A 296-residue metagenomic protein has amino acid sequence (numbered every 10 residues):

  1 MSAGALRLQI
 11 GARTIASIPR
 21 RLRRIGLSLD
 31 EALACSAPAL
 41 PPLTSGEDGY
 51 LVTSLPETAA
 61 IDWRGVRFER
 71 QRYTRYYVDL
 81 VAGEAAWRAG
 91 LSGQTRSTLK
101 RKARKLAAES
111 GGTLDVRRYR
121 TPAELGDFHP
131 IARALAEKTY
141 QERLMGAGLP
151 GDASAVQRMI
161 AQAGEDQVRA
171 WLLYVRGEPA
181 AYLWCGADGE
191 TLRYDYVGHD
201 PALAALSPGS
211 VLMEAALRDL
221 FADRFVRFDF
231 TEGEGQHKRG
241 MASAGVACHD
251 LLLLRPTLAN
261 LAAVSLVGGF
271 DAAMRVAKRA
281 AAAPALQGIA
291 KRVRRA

Functional and structural regions predicted by a protein language model:
S2-I15, P19-L22, R64-A85, V226-A281 (+1 more regions): Active-site/acyl-donor-binding loops of N-acyltransferases
S2-L22, L55, A59, R64-V78 (+2 more regions): A conserved beta-strand-loop-helix scaffold within acyl/acetyltransferase catalytic domains
A12-L51: N-terminal accessory interaction module
A39, A204-R218: Conserved acetyl-CoA-binding loop-helix of GNAT-fold acetyltransferases
A39, S54-I61, G233-Q236: Short, polar loop motifs at secondary-structure junctions
G46-L55, L220-E232: Conserved GNAT acetyl-CoA-binding A-motif
E137, E178, L212, A216-F225 (+2 more regions): Hydrophobic alpha-helix feature that most strongly marks membrane-spanning transmembrane helices and their immediate
A282, L286: Conserved catalytic/binding loops enriched for acidic/polar residues
